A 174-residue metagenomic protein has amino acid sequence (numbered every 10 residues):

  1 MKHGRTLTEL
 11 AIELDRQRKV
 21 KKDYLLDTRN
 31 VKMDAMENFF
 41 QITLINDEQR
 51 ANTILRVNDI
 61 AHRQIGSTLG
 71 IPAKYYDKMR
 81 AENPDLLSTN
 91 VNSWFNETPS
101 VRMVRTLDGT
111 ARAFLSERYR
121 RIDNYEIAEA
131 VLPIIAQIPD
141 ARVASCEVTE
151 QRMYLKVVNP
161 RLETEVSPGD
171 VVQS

Functional and structural regions predicted by a protein language model:
M1-A130: Feature for intrinsically disordered/low-complexity regulatory segments and propeptides
R121-S174: Intrinsic disorder/low-complexity polar-acidic segments
